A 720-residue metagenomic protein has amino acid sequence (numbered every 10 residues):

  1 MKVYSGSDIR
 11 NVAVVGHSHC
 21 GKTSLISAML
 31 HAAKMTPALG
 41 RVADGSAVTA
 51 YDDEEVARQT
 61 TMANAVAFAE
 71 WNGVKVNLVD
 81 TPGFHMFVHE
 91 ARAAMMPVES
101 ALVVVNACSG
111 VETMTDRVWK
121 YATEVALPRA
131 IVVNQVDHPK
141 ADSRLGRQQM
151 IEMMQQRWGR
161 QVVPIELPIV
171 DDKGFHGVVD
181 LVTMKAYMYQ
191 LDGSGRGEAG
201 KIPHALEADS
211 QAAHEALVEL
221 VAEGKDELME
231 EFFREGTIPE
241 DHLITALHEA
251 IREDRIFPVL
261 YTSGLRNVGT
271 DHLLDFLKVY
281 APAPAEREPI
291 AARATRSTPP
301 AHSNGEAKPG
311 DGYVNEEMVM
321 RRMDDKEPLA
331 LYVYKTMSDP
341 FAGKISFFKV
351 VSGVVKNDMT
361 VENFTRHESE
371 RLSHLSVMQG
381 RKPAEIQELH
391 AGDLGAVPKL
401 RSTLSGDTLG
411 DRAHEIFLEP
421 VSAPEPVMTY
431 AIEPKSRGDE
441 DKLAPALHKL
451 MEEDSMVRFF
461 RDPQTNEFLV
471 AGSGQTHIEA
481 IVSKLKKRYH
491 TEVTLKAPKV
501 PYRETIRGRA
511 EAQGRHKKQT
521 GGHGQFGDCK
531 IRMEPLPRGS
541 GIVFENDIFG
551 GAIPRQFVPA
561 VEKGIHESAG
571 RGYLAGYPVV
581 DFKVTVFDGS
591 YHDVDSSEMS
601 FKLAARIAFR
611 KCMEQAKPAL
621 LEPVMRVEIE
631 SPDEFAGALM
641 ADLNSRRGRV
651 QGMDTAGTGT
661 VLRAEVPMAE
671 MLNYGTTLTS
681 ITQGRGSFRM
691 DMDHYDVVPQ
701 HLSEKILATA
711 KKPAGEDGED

Functional and structural regions predicted by a protein language model:
M1-D720: Structural and coupling elements of P-loop NTPases
